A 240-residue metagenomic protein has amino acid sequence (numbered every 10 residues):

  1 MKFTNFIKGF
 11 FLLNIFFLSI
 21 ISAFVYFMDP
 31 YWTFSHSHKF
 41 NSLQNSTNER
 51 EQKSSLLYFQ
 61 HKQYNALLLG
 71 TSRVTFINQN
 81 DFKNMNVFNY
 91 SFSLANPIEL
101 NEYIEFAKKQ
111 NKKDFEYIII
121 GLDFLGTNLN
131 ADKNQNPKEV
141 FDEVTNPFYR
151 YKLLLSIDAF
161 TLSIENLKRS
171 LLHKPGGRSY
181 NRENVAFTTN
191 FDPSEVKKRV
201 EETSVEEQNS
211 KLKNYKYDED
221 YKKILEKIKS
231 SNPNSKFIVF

Functional and structural regions predicted by a protein language model:
K8-D29: Hydrophobic membrane-insertion alpha-helices, especially the h-region of bacterial N-terminal signal peptides
M28-E51: Alpha-helical transmembrane signal-anchor/signal-peptide segments
S42-N48, S93-P97, N214-Y217: Short, flexible loop segments at the rims of nucleotide/cofactor-binding pockets, characterized by
Q44-L68: Short extracytoplasmic
E49-S55, L100-K109, K223: Short alpha-helical segments and helix-capping/turn motifs at coil-helix boundaries
N65-L154: Membrane-embedded segments
I118, F237-V239: Hydrophobic/aromatic residues located in beta-strands of well-ordered beta-sheets within soluble catalytic
L122, A131-K236: Secreted/periplasmic serine-hydrolase-like ester/acetyl group-modifying domain
